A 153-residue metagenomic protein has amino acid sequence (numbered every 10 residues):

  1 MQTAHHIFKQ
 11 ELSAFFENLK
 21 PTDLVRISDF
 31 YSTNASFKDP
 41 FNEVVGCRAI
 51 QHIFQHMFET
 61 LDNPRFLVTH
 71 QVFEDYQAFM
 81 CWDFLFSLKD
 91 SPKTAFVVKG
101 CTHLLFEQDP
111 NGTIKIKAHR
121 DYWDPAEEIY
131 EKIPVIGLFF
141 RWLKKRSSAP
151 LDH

Functional and structural regions predicted by a protein language model:
M1-V25, D29, H153: Short, low-complexity N-terminal intrinsically disordered segments enriched in polar/charged residues
I7, A49, F96: Soluble or luminal CAZymes and related metallo-dependent hydrolases
L24-A78: A solvent-exposed, acidic/Ser-Thr-rich amphipathic alpha-helical stretch
T60, R65, T69, F73-H153: A beta-strand edge to alpha-helix "cap/lid" segment located at domain peripheries
